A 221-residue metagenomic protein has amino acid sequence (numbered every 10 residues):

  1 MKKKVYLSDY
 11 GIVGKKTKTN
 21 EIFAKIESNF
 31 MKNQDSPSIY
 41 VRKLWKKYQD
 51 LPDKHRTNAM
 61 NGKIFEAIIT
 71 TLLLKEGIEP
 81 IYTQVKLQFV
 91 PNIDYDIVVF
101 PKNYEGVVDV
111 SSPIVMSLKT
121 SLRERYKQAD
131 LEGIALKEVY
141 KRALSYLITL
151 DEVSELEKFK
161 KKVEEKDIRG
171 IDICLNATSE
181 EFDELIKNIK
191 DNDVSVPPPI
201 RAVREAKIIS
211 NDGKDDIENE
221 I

Functional and structural regions predicted by a protein language model:
M1-T71: Interdomain/boundary linker segments immediately adjacent to catalytic/signaling cores
A59, L74-P91: A short acidic/basic microdomain associated with nuclease active sites
I69, L73-L74, L136: Hydrophobic alpha-helical packing residues
N92-N103: Short acidic loop-to-beta-strand element that houses the catalytic metal-binding Asp/Glu of nuclease active sites
I97-V99, S111-T120, A129: Conserved catalytic cores of phosphodiester-cleaving nucleases, focusing on short active-site segments
K119-R125, E152-E155: Short acidic, S/G/P-rich loop/turn micro-motifs used as interaction or catalytic elements
K127-S145: Short, charged, amphipathic alpha-helix that recurs within catalytic cores of restriction-modification and other
L150-I221: Domain-level recognition of nuclease-like catalytic cores that cleave nucleotide substrates
